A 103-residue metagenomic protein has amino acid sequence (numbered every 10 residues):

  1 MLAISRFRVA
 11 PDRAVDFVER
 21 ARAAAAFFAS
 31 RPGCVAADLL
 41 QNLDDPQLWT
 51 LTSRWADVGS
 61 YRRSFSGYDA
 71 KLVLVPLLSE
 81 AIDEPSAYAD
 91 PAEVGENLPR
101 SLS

Functional and structural regions predicted by a protein language model:
M1, V15-D16, P32-G33: Short, flexible segments with low predicted structural confidence
L2-F7, D38-F65: Short, well-ordered beta-strand segments in beta-rich or mixed alpha/beta enzyme and ligand-binding folds
R8-E19: Short, surface-exposed ligand-recognition loops at beta-strand->loop->(often short) alpha-helix junctions that present
R13-V15, A26-F27, L39-Q41, L74: Intrinsically disordered, low-complexity segments enriched in polar/charged residues with Gly/Pro, especially when
R13-V15, G59-Y61, E93: Residue-level signal for secondary-structure boundary sites
A26-V35, R54-A87: An amphipathic, aromatic/His-enriched active-site/gating alpha helix that lines ligand/cofactor pockets
D38-Q47, V73-S103: Glycine-rich beta-strand-turn "strand-cap" elements at beta-sheet edges
